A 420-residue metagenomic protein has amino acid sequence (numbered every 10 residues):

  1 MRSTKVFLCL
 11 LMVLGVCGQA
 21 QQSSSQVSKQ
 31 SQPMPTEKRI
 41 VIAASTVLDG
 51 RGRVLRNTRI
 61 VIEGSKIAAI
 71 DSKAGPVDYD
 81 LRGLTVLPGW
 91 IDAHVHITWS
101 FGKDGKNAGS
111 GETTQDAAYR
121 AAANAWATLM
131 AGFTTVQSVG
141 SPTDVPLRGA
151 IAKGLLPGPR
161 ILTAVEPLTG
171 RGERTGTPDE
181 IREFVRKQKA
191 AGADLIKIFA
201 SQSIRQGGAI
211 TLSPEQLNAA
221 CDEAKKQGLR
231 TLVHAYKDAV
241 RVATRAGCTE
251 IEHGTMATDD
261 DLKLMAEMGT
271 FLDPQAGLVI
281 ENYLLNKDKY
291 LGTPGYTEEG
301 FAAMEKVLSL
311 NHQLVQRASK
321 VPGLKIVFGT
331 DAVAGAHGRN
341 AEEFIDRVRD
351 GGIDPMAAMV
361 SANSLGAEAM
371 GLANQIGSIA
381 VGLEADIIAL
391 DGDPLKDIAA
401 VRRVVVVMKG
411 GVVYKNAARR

Functional and structural regions predicted by a protein language model:
F7-G18: Bacterial N-terminal signal peptides
Q32-T36, V47, R51-L87: Histidine-rich, glycine-flanked metal-binding segment
L84-K153, E215, D238, A243-A246: Metal-associated gating/positioning segment near the N- to mid-region
I97-A118, W126, P157-G158, L162-V165 (+2 more regions): Active-site gating loops and adjacent loop-to-helix segments of metal-dependent hydrolytic enzymes
F101-D104, R148-G149, V240-G247, L278-G292 (+4 more regions): Histidine/acidic-residue-rich catalytic or RNA/ligand-binding cores of hydrolases and nuclease-related proteins
A118-D144, G158-T169, A191-S203, R230 (+2 more regions): Divalent metal-dependent hydrolysis catalytic cores, especially in the metallo-beta-lactamase
E180-A190, D194-A200, G207-L272, D288-K289 (+2 more regions): Histidine/acidic residue-rich metal-binding segments in metalloenzymes
K226, Y296-E299, V307-P394: His/Asp/Glu-enriched, well-ordered alpha-helical/loop segment that forms or immediately abuts the divalent-metal
